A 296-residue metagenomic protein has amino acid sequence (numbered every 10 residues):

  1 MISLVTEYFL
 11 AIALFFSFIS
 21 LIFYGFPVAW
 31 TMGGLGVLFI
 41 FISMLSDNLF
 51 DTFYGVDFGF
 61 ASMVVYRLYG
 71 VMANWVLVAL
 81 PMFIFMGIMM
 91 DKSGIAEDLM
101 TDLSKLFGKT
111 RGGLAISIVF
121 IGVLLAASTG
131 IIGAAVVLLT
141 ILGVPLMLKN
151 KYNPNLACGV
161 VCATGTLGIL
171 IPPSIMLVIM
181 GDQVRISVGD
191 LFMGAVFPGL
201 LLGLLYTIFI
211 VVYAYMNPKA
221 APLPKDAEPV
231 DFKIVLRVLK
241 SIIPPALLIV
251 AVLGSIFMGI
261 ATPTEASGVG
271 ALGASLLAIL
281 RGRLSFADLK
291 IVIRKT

Functional and structural regions predicted by a protein language model:
M1-T296: Alpha-helical transmembrane segments of multi-pass membrane transport proteins
